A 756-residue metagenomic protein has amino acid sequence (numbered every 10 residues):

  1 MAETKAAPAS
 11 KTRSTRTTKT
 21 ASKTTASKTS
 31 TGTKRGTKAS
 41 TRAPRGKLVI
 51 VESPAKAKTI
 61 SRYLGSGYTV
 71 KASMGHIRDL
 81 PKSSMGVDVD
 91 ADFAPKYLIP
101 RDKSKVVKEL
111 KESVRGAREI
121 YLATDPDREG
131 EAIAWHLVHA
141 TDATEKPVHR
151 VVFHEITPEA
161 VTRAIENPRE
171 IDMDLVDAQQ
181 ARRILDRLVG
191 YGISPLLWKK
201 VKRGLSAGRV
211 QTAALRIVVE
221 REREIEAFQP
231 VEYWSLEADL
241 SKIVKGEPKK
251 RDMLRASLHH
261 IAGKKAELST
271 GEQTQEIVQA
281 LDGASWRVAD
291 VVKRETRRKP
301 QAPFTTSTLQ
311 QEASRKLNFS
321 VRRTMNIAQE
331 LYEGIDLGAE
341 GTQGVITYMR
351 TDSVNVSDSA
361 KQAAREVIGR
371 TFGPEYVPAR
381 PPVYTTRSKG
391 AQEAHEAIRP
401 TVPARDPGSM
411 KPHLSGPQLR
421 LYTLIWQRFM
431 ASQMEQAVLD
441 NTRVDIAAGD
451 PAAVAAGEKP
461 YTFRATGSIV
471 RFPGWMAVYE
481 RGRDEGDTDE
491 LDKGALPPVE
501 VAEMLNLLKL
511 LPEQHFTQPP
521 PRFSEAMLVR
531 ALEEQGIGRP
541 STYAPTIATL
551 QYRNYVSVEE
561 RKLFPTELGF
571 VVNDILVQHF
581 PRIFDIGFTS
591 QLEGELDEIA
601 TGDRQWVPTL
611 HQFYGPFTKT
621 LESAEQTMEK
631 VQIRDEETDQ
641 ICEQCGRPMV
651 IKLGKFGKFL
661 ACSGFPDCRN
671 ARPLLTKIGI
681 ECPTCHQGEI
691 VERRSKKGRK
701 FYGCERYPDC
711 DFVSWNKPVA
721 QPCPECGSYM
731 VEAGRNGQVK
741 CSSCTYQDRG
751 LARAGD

Functional and structural regions predicted by a protein language model:
A2-L48, K58-S61, S66, A140 (+8 more regions): Basic, low-complexity terminal or inter-domain segments flanking catalytic cores
A2-R183, G192, H259-H260, L268-G271 (+5 more regions): Intrinsically disordered, low-complexity regulatory segments
R45, D125-D127, K202-S206, K293-A302 (+3 more regions): Conserved short loop/turn motifs at secondary-structure junctions
I156-A238, R294: C-terminal or mid-to-C-terminal helical accessory/interaction module adjacent to the motor/catalytic core
R182-I193, V210, L240-K242, T296-T308 (+5 more regions): Core structural elements
K200-G204, V219-T270, K316: C-terminal helical "lid" subdomain and adjoining coupling/linker elements of P-loop NTPases
A262, E267-P303, E503: Metal- or metallocofactor-binding catalytic centers and their adjacent structured scaffolds across diverse enzyme
T308-V321, V529-P540: Short helix-coil junctions and helix-kink-helix linkers
